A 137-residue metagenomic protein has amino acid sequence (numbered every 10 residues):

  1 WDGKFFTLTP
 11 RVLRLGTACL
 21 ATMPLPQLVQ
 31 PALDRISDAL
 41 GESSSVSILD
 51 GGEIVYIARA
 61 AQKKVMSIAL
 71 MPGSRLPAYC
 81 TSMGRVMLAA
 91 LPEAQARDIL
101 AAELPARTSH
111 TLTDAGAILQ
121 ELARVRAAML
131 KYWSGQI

Functional and structural regions predicted by a protein language model:
W1-G3, T7: Beta-hairpin "wing" of winged helix-turn-helix
T7-A102: Amphipathic alpha-helical effector-binding/dimerization core of metabolite-sensing transcriptional regulators
L28-I36, I99-I137: Short, basic/aromatic recognition patches
